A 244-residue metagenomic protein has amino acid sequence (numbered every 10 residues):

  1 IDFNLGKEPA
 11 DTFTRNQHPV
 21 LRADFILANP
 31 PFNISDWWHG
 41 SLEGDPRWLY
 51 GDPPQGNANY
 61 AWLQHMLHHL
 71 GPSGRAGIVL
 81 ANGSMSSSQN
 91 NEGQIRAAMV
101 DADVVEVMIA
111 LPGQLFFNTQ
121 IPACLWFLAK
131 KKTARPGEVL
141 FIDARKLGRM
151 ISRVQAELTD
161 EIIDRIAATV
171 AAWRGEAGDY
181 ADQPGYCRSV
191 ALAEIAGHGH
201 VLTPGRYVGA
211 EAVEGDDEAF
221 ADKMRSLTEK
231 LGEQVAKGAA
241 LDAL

Functional and structural regions predicted by a protein language model:
D2-A10: Conserved SAM-binding strand-loop segment of SAM-dependent methyltransferases
T12-L244: A conserved structural/catalytic subdomain of Rossmann-like adenosyl-cofactor enzymes
